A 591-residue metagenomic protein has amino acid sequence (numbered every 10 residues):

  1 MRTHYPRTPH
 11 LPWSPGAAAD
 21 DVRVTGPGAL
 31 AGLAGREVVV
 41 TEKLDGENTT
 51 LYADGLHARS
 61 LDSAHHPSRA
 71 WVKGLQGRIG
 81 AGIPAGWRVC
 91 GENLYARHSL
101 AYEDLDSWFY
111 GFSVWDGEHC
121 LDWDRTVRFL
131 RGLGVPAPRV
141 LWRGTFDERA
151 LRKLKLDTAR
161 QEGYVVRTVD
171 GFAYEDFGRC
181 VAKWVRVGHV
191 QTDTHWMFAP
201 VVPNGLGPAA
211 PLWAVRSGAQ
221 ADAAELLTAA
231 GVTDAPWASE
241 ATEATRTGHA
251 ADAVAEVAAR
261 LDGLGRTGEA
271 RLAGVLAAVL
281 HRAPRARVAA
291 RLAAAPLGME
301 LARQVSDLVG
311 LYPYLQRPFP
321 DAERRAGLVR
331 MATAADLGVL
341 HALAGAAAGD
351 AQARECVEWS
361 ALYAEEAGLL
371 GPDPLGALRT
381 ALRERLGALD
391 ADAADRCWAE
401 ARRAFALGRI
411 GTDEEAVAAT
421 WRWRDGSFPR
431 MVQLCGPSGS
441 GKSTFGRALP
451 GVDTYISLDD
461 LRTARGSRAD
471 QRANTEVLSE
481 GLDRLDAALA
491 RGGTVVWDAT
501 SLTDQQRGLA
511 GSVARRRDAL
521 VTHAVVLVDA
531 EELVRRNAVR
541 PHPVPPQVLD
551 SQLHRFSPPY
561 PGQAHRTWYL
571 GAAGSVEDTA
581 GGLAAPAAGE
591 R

Functional and structural regions predicted by a protein language model:
M1-L378, L382-R385: Core nucleotide-handling region used for phosphoryl-transfer chemistry
T126, R484, A510-S512: Aromatic/hydrophobic pocket-lining residues that form π-stacking "cages" and hydrophobic walls in ligand
L133-P136, L489-V495: Short, surface-exposed connector motifs at secondary-structure boundaries
V140, V495-D498, H523: Short catalytic-loop micro-motif centered on adjacent basic/acidic residues
L389-G426: N-terminal pre-Walker A segment at the start of P-loop NTPase domains
F428-P450: Glycine-rich phosphate-binding P-loop
T444-G493, E531-R535: Conserved substrate/cofactor phosphate-moiety recognition/catalytic segment in nucleotide-dependent phosphotransferases
T500-R591: Replace "adjacent to P-loop NTPase cores in ATP/GTP-dependent enzymes" with "adjacent to NTP-binding cores
